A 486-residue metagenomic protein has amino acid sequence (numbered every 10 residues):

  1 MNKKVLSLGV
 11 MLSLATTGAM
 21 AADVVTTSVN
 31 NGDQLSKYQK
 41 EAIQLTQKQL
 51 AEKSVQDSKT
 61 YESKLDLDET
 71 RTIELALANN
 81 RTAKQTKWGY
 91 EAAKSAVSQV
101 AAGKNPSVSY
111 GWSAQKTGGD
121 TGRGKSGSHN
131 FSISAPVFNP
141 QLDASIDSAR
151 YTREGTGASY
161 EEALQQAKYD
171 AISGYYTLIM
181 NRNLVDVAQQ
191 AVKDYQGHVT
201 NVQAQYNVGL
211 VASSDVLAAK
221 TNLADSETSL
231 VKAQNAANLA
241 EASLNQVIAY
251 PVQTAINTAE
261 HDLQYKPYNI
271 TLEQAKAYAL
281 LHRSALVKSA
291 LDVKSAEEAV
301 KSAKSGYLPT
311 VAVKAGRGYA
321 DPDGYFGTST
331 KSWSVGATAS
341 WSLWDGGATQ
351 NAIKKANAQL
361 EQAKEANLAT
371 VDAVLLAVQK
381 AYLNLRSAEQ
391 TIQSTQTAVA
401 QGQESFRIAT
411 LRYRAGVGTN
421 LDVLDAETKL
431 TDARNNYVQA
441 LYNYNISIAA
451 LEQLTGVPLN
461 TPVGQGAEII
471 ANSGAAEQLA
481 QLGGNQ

Functional and structural regions predicted by a protein language model:
M1-A21: Gram-negative bacterial Sec-dependent N-terminal signal peptides
K3, A22-K40, Y61, N436-Q486: Acidic, low-complexity, intrinsically disordered peripheral segments
K3, V29-K37, A163-Y278, N384 (+2 more regions): Periplasmic alpha-helical coiled-coil/stalk elements that build and connect Gram-negative outer-membrane
E52-K53, T60-S63, A212, V231-A277 (+3 more regions): Short, solvent-exposed, mixed-charge loop/turn linkers that connect secondary-structure elements
R81-G103, D143-Q190, G197-A204, T221 (+7 more regions): Extended amphipathic coiled-coil alpha-helical segments
K84, P106-G124, P136-E162, V287 (+3 more regions): Small/polar (Gly/Ser/Thr/Ala-rich) solvent-exposed segments that form structured loops/beta-strands/short helices used
P106, G127-I133, A275, W333-A337: Hydrophobic, lipid-facing positions within transmembrane beta-strands of outer-membrane proteins
A114, F131-A135, L244, A337-W341 (+1 more regions): Residues on the lipid-exposed face of transmembrane beta-strands in outer-membrane beta-barrel proteins
